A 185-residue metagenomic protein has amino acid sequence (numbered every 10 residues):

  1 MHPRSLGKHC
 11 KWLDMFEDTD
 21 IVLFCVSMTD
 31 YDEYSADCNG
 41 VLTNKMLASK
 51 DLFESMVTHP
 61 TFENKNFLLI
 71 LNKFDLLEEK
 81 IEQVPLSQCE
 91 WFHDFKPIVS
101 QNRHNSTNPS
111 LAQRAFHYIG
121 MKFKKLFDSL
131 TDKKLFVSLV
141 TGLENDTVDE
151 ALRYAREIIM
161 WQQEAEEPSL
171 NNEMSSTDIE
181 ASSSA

Functional and structural regions predicted by a protein language model:
M1-W12, Y31-Y34: Switch II (G3) loop of P-loop NTPases
G7-E17, S55-H59: Short amphipathic alpha-helices and their capping/turn segments at secondary-structure boundaries
D20: Conserved acidic residues
F24-V26: Redox-cofactor binding/interface segments in oxidoreductases and associated redox assembly factors
M28-A185: Conserved GTP-binding G-domain of TRAFAC-class P-loop NTPases and closely related GTPase folds
